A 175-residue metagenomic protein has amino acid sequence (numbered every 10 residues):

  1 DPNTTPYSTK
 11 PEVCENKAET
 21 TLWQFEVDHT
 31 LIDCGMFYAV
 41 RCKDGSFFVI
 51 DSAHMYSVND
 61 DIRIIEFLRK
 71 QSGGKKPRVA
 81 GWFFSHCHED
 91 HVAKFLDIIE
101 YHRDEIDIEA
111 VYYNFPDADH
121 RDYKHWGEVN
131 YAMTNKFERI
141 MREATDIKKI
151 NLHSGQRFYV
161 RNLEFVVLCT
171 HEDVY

Functional and structural regions predicted by a protein language model:
D1-C34, Q71, K75, V92-Y175: Flexible, acidic/histidine-containing loops and adjacent segments that form or flank the divalent-metal
E26, D61-R63, S85, V129: Enriched - but not universal
T30, V58-I62, E89: Conserved phosphate-coordination/catalytic loops
M36-R41: Short beta-strand scaffold segments in enzyme catalytic cores
C42-W82, L96-D104: Pre-active-site segment of Zn-dependent metallo-hydrolases
F48, S57, H91, H120-R121: Flexible loop/turn segments at secondary-structure boundaries
I50-M55, C87, S154, T170-E172: Active-site metal-binding loops of divalent metal-dependent hydrolases
G81, S85-H91: Histidine-centered divalent metal-coordination motifs
